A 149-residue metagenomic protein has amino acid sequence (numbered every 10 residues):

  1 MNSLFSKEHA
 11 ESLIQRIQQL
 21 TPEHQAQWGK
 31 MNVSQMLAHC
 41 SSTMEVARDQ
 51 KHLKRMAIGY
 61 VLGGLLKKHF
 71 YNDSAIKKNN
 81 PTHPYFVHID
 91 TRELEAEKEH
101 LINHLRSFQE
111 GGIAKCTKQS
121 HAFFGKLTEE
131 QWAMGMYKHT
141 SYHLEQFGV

Functional and structural regions predicted by a protein language model:
M1-K7, Q15-Q19, W28, S74-A75 (+3 more regions): Globin-like tetrapyrrole-binding proteins
A10-L13, G112-Q119: Short alpha-helical hairpin
L13, C40-T43, E97-H104, M136-H139: Alpha-helical packing segments of well-folded alpha/beta enzyme cores
H24-Y71, K118-V149: Short, contiguous alpha-helical
Q25, A75-I76, L101-F108, K115-T117: Conserved, structured core segments of small domains
D49-K98, G111: Short, helix-capping/interhelical loops that line the mouth of catalytic, cofactor-, or ligand-binding pockets
R106, E110-I113, E145-V149: Charged/polar positions within long, soluble alpha-helices
